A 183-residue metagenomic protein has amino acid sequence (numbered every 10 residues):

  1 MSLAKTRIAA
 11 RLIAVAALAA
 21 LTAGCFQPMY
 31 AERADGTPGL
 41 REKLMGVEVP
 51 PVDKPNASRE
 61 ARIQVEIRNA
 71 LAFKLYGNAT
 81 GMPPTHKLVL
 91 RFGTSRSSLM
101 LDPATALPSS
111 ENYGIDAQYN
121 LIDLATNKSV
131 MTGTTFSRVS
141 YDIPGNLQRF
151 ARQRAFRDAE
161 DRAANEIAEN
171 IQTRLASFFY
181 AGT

Functional and structural regions predicted by a protein language model:
S2-L12, L21-N69, Y180-T183: A structural "domain/chain start" motif
R59, I63, S109, A155 (+2 more regions): Conserved acidic
I63-T85: N-terminal, post-signal-peptide region of Sec/Tat-exported proteins
N78-T134, R138-D158: Surface-exposed short loop/turn segments
L147-T183: C-terminal/domain-edge helix-coil "capping" segments
